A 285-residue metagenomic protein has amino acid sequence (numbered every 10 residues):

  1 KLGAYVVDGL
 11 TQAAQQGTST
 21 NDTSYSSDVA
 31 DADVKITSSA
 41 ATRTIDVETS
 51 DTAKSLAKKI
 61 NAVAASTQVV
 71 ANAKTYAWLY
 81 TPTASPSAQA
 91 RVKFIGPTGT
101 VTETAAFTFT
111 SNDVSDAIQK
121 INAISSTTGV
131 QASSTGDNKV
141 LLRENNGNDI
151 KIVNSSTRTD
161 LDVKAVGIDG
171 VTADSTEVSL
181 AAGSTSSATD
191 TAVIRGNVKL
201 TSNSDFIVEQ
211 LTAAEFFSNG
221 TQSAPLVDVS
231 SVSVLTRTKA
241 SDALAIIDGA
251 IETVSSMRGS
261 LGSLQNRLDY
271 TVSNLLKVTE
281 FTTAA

Functional and structural regions predicted by a protein language model:
K1-A285: Primary detection of the long, small/polar-rich alpha-helical "axial" segments characteristic of bacterial flagellar
